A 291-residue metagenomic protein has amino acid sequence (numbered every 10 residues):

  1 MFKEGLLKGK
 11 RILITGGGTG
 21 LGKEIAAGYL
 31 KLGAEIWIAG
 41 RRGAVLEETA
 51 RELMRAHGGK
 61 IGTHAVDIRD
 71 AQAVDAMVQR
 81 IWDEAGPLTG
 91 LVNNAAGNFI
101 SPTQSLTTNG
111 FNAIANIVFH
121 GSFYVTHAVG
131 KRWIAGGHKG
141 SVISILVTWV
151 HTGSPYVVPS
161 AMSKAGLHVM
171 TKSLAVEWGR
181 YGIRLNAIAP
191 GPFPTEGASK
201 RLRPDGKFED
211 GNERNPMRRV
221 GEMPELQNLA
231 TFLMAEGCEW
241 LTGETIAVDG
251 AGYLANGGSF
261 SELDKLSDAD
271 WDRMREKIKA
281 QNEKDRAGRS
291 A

Functional and structural regions predicted by a protein language model:
G16-G20: Conserved glycine-rich cofactor-binding loop
V92, G179, R184, L241-G243: Short, small/polar-rich loop/turn modules that mediate ligand/substrate recognition or access, typified
P102-T103, T107-A115, G211: Substrate-binding pocket helix/loop in short-chain dehydrogenase/reductase
L106, T152-M162, S173, G197-A198: Active-site loop-to-helix junction immediately N-terminal to the catalytic Tyr of the SDR YXXXK motif in Rossmann-fold
T126, S163, T171: Active-site helix of classical SDR
K131, V176-R180, E239: Alpha-helical segment proximal to the catalytic Tyr-Lys
R219-V248, Y253-L254: C-terminal substrate-recognition "lid" of short-chain dehydrogenase/reductases
